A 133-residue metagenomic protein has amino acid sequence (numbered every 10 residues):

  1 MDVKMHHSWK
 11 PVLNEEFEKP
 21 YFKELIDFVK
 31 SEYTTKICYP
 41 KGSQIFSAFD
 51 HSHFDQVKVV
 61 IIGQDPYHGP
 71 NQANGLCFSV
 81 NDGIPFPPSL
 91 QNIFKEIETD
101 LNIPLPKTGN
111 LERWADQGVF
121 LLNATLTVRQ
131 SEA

Functional and structural regions predicted by a protein language model:
V3-H6, E15-A133: A polyanion-binding, active-site-adjacent surface
